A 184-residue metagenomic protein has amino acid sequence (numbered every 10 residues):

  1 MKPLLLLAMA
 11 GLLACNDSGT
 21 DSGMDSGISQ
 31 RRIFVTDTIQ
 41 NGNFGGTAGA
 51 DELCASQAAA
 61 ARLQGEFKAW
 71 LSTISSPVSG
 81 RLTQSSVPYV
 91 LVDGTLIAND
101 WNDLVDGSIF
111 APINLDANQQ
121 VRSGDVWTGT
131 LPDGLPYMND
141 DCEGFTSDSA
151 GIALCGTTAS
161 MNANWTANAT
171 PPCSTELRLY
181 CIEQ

Functional and structural regions predicted by a protein language model:
M1-A8: Sec-dependent signal peptide recognition, specifically the positively charged N-region followed immediately by
G11-A14: C-terminal motif of bacterial Sec signal peptides marking the signal peptidase cleavage site
N16-Q184: Secreted/extracellular ectodomain signature
